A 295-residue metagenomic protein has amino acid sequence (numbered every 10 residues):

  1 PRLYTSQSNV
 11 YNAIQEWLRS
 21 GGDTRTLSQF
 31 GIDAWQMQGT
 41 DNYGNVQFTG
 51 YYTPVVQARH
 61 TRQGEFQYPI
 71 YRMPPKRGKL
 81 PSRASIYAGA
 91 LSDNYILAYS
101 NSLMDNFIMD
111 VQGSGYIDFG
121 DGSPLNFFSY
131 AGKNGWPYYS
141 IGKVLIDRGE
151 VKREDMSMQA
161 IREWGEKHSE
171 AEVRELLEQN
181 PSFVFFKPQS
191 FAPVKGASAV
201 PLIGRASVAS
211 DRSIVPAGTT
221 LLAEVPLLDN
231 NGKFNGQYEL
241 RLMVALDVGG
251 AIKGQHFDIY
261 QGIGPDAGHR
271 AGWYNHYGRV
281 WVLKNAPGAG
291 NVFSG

Functional and structural regions predicted by a protein language model:
P1-G295: Solvent-exposed, well-ordered loop and adjacent helix/strand elements within mature globular domains that form
